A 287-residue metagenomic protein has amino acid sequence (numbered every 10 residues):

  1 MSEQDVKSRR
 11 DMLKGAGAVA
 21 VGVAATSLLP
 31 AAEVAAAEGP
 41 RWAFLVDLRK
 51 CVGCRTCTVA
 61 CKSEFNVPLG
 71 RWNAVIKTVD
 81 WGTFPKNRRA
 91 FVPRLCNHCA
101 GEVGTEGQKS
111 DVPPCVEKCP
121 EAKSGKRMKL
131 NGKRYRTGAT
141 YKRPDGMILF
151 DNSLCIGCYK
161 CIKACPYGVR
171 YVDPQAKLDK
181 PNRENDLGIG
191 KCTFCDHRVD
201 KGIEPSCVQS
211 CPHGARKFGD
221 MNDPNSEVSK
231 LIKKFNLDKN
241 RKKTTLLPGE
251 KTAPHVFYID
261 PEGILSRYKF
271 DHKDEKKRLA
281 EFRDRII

Functional and structural regions predicted by a protein language model:
M1-A20: N-terminal secretory signal peptides and thylakoid transit peptides that target proteins across membranes
G22, V34-A35: Cleavable N-terminal signal peptides
L28-A32, T56-K77, V103-I156, K160-K180 (+2 more regions): Iron-sulfur cluster-binding cysteine motifs and their immediate structural context in ferredoxin-like electron-transfer
E38-L48, W81-K86, C96-G107, L178-P181 (+1 more regions): Short, intrinsically disordered, charge-biased short linear motifs at domain edges
R41-K62: Mature N-terminal segment immediately following signal peptide/propeptide cleavage in secreted/periplasmic
T83-G101, I162-V169, I189-D200, F235-P261: Short Fe-S-cluster ligation motifs
E184-L187: Segments that shape or occlude catalytic/ligand-binding pockets
S206-I287: Long, compositionally biased charged/polar accessory segments in the mid-to-C-terminal portions of proteins
